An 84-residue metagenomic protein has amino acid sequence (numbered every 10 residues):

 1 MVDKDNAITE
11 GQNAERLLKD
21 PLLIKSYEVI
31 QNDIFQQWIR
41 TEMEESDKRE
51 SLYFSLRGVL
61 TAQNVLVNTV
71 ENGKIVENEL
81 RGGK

Functional and structural regions predicted by a protein language model:
M1-V2, D20, E45, V59: Short, structured coil/loop segments at alpha-helix boundaries
V2-R40, V76: N-terminal acidic leader/helix
K25-V65: Amphipathic, hydrophobic secondary-structure cores in small proteins
L56-K84: Charged low-complexity stretches with an acidic bias
